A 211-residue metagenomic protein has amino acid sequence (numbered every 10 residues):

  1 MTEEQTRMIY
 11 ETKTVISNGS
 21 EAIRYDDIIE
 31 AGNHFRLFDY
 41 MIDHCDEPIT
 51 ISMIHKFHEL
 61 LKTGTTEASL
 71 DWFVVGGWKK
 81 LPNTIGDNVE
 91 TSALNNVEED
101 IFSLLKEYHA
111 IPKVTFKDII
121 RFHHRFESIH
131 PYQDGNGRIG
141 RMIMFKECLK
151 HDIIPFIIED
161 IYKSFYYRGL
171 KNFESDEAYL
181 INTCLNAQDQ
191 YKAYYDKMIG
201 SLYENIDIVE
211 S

Functional and structural regions predicted by a protein language model:
M1-D134, R138-S211: FIC/Doc superfamily catalytic core
